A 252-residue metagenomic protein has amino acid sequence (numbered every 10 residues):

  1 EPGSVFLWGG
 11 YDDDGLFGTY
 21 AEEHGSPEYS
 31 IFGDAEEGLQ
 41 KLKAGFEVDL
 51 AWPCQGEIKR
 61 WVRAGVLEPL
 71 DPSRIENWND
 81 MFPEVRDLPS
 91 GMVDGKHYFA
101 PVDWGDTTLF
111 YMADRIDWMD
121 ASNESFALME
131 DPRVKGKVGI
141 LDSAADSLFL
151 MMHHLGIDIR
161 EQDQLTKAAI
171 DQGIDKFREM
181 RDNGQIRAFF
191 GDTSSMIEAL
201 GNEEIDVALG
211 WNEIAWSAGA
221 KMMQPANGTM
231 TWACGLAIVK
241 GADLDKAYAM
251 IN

Functional and structural regions predicted by a protein language model:
E1-R60: Early extracytoplasmic/lumenal segment of secretory-pathway proteins
P2, G25-S26, F46-L50, V134-V138 (+4 more regions): Loop/turn elements at helix/coil->beta-strand transitions in domains of secreted/extracellular proteins
P2-G3, D106, T231-G235: Short, solvent-exposed beta-strand edge segments and adjacent coil->beta transition regions
Y11-D14, E47, W52-A199: Extracytoplasmic ligand-binding site segments that recognize negatively charged/polar headgroups
E22-E23, P27, L70-P72, A218: A residue-level marker of the well-folded mature domains of exported/periplasmic proteins
F110-R115, M152-H154, W232-K246: A bilobed periplasmic-binding-protein/Venus flytrap-type ligand-binding module shared by bacterial periplasmic
E124-P132, G235-N252: Bilobed periplasmic-binding protein/Venus flytrap-like ligand-binding cleft at the lobe interface of extracytoplasmic
Q185-G241, N252: Extracytoplasmic/periplasmic substrate-binding proteins
